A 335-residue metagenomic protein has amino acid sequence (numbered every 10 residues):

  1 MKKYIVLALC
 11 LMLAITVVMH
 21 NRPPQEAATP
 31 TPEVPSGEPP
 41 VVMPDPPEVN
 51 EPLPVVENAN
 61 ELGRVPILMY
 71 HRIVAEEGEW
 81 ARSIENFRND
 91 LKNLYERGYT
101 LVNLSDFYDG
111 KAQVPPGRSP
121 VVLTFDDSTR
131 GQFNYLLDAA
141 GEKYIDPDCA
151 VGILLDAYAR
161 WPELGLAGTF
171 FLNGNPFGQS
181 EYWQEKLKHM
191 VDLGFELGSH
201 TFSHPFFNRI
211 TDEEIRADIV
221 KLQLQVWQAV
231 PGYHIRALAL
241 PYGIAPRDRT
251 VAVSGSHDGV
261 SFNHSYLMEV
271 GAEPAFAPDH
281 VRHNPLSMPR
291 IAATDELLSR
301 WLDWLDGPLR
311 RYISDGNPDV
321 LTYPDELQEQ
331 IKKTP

Functional and structural regions predicted by a protein language model:
M1-Y4: Positively charged n-region of N-terminal signal peptides that target proteins for export
V6-V18: Hydrophobic membrane-insertion alpha-helices, especially the h-region of bacterial N-terminal signal peptides
V17-A28: Hydrophobic single-pass membrane-insertion segments
P30-T124, T129-L137, E142-I145, R209-P335: C-terminal active-site subregion of NodB/CE4 polysaccharide deacetylases
N58-N60, V114, L154-G165, Q179-G198 (+1 more regions): Acidic (Asp/Glu)-rich catalytic clusters
T124, F171, G198: Generic enzyme active-site microenvironment
N134-A159, G168-F170: A short alpha/beta connector and helix-capping loop motif
G198-R209: Substrate-binding clefts and substrate-entry loops adjacent to catalytic sites of polymer-processing enzymes acting on
